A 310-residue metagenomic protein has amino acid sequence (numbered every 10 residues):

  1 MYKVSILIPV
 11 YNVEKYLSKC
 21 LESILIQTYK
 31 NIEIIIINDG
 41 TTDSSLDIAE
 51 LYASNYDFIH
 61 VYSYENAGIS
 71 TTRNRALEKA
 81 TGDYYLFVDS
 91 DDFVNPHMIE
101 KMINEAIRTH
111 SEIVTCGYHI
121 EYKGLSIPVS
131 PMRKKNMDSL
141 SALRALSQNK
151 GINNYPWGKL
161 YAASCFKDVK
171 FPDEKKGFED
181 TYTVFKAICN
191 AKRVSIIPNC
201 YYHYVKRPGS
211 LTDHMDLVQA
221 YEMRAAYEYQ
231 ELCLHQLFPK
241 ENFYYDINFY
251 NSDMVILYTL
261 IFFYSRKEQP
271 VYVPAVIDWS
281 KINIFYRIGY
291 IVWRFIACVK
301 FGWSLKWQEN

Functional and structural regions predicted by a protein language model:
M1-I26: N-proximal low-complexity "stem/linker" segments adjacent to membrane-targeting elements
S23, N38-D47: A conserved acidic beta->alpha catalytic loop
Y64-A80: Glycine-rich, basic loop-to-helix element that forms the pyrophosphate-binding segment of sugar-nucleotide handling
Y85: Short aromatic/hydrophobic "clamp" motif used to bind/position activated sugar donors
H97-V129: Conserved donor NDP-sugar-binding/catalytic core segment of glycosyltransferases
A142-L217: Conserved nucleotide-sugar donor-binding catalytic segment
Y201-R207, D213-E241, L257-W279: Catalytic core of nucleotide-sugar-dependent glycosyltransferases
F262-N310: Membrane-interface aromatic/basic loop that binds lipid-linked glycans or pyrophosphate carriers, typified by
